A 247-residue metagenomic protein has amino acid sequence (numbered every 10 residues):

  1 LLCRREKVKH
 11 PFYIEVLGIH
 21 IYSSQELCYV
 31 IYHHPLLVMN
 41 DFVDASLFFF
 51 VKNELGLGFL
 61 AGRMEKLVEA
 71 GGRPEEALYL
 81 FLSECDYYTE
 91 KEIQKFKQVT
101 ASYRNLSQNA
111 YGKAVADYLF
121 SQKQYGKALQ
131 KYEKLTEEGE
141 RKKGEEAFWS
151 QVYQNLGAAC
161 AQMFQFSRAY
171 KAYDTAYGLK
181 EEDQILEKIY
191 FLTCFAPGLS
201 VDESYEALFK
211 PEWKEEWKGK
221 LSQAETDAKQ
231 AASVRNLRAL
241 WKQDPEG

Functional and structural regions predicted by a protein language model:
L1-Q108: Long, contiguous interaction/recruitment modules in multidomain scaffold/adaptor proteins
K91-A114, L119, R141-F148: TPR-adjacent "capping" and linker segments in tetratricopeptide-repeat scaffold/adaptor proteins
Q122, M163, A196-P197: Structural motif corresponding to the intra-repeat A-B loop/turn of tetratricopeptide repeats
E133-G139, D174-L179: Amphipathic alpha-helical segments of tetratricopeptide repeats
E140-F148, G178-F191, S200-S204, K214-Q223: Boundary/linker segments of alpha-helical solenoid repeat arrays
